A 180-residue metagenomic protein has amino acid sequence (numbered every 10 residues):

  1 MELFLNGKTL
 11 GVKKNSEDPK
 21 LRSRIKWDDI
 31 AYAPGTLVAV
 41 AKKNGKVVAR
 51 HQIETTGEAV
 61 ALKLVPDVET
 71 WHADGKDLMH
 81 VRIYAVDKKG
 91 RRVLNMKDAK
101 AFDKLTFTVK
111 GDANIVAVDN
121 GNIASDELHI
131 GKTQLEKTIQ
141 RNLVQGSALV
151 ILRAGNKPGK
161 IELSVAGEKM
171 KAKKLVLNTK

Functional and structural regions predicted by a protein language model:
M1-L10, R50-Q52, L78, K88-I130: Short flexible loop/turn segments that cap and initiate beta-strands
M1-R50, P66, V86-K89: Long hydrophobic segments that form regular secondary structure
I25-Y32, Q134-N156: Short, hydrophobic beta-strand segments
Y32-T36, K76-L78, F102, P158-K160: Extracellular Ig-like/FN3 beta-sandwich strand-entry sites
V40, K76-L94, E162-V165: Beta-strand-rich structural segments
G45-G57, K171-T179: Edge beta-strands of extracellular beta-sandwich domains
I53-K76: Low-complexity, Pro/Ser/Thr- and charge-rich linker/hinge segments at domain boundaries
G159-K173: Ser/Thr/Pro-rich, low-complexity mucin-like regions that serve as glycosylated stalks/linkers or repetitive adhesive
